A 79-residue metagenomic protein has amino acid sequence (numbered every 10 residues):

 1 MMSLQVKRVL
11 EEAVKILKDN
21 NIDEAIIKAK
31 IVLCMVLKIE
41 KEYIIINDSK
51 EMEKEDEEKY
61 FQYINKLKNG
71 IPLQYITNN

Functional and structural regions predicted by a protein language model:
M1-L37, E42-I45, S49-M52: Non-catalytic accessory regions of SAM-dependent methyltransferases
C34-N79: Conserved AdoMet
